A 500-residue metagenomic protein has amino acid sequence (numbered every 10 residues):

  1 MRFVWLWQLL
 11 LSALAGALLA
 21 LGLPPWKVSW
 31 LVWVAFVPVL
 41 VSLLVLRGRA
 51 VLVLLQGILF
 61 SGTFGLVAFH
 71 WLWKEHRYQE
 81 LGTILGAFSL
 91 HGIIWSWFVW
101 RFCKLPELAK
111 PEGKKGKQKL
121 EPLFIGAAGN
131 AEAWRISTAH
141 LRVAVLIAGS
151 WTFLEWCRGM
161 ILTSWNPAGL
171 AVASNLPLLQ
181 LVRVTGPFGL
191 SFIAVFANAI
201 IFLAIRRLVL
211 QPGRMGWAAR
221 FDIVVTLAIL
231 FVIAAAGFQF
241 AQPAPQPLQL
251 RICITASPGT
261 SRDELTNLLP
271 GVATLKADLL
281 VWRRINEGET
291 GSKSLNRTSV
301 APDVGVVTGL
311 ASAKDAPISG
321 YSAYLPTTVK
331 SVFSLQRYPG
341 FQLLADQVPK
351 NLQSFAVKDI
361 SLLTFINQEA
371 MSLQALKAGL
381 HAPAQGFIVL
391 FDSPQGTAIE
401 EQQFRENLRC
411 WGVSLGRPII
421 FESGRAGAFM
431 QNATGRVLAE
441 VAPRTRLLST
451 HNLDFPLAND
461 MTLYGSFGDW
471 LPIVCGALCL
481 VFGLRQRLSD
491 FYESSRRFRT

Functional and structural regions predicted by a protein language model:
M1-P243, L250, L390, T397-A398 (+6 more regions): Membrane-embedded alpha-helical bundles of multi-pass enzymes that act on lipidic or dolichyl-linked glycan substrates
W71-T83, F102-E107, S150, W156-P187 (+3 more regions): Active-site catalytic loop in hydrolytic enzyme cores
E75, F88-G92, S137, L141 (+2 more regions): CN hydrolase (nitrilase-like) catalytic-core segments centered on the catalytic cysteine and neighboring Lys/Glu
W95, L268-L269, L352, L376: Generic structural signal for well-ordered alpha-helices, preferentially at hydrophobic/aromatic core positions
R101, R207, N267-G271, A378: A generic secondary-structure signal
T226, F333-R337, S414: Short, basic/low-complexity N-terminal boundary segments at the transition from targeting/disordered tails
A234-Y338, F355-K358, Q368, I420: Soluble catalytic regions of membrane-associated enzymes that act on cell-envelope and secretory-pathway components
L343, G416, A458-T462: Short, P/G- and charge-enriched loop/turn segments at secondary-structure junctions
